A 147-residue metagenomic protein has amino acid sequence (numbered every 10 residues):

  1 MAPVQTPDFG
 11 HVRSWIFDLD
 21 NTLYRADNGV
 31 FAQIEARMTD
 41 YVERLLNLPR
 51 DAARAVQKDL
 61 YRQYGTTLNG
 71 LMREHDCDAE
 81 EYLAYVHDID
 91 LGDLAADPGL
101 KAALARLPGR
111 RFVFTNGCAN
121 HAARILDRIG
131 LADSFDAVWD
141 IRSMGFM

Functional and structural regions predicted by a protein language model:
A2-F17, T22-G99, N120: N-terminal helical cap/lid subdomain that shapes the substrate entry/recognition surface in HAD-like hydrolases
A26, V113-F114: Small/polar loops that bind or transfer phosphate-bearing groups
H75-D76, L107-R111, L131: Short glycine/proline-enriched coil/turn segments at helix->beta-strand junctions
G99-P108: Catalytic-core regions built around general acid/base machinery
F112, A119-M147: Substrate-recognition "cap/lid" segment bordering the active-site pocket of phosphatases
